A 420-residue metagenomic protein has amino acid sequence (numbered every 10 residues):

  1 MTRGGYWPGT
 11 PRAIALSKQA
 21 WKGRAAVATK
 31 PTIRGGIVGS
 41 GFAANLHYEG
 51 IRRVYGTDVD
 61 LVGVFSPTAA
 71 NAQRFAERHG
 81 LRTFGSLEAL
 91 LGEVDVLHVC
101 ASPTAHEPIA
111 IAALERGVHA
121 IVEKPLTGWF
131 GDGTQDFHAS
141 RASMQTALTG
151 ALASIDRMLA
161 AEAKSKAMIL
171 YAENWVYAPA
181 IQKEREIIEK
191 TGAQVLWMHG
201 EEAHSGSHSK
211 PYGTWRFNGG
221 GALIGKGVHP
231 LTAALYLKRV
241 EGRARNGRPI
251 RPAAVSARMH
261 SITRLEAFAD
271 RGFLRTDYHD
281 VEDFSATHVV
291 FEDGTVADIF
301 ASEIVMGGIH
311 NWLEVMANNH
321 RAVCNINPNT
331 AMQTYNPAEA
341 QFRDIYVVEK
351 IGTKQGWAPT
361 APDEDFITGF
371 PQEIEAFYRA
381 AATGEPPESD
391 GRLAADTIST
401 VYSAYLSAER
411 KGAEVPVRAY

Functional and structural regions predicted by a protein language model:
T2-H79: N-terminal Rossmann-like dinucleotide-binding module
T2-T29, A76, H98, S140 (+3 more regions): C-terminal helix-rich "cap/oligomerization" subdomain common to oxidoreductases
P8-K18, K22, H229-N336, P371-G384 (+2 more regions): Contiguous beta-strand/loop segments that form the cofactor/metal-binding neighborhood of enzyme cores
L81-E93: Short acidic low-complexity segments
V96, E107-E173: Beta-strand-loop-alpha-helix segment that lines the small-molecule cofactor/substrate pocket of alpha/beta enzymes
C100-T104: N-terminal glycine-rich "phosphate-gripper" loop used for MgATP/nucleotide binding and carboxylate activation
G128-R157, S261-D277, Y335-T360: Charged, glycine/proline-rich intrinsically disordered loops and linkers
A163-L170, W175-Y278, K411: Predominantly a Rossmann-like dinucleotide-binding segment in NAD(P)-dependent oxidoreductases
